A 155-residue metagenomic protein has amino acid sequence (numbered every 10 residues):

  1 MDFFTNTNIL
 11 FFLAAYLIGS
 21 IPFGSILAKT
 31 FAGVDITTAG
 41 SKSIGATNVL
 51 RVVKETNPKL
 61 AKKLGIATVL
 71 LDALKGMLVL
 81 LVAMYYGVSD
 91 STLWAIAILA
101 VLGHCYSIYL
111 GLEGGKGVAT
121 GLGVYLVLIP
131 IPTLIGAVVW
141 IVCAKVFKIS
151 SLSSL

Functional and structural regions predicted by a protein language model:
M1-A14, L78-A95, L126-T133: Helix-coil boundary and interhelical linker segments in multi-pass alpha-helical membrane proteins
D2, N6-A32: N-terminal signal-anchor transmembrane alpha helix
I9-A14, G65-I66, L93-I98, L134-V138 (+1 more regions): Hydrophobic alpha-helical transmembrane segments
Y16-S20, V101-G111, A144-I149: Transmembrane alpha-helix interface/packing and boundary motifs in multi-pass membrane proteins, characterized by
S25-K62: Cytosolic, membrane-interface loops and tails of multi-pass inner-membrane proteins
V34-S43, Y109-L122, I149-L155: Short, non-helical or kinked segments that cap or interrupt transmembrane helices
L50-N57, A83-Y86, G103, G117-F147: Interfacial segments of multi-pass membrane proteins
R51-A83: Multi-pass membrane catalytic core of lipid/isoprenoid biosynthesis enzymes
